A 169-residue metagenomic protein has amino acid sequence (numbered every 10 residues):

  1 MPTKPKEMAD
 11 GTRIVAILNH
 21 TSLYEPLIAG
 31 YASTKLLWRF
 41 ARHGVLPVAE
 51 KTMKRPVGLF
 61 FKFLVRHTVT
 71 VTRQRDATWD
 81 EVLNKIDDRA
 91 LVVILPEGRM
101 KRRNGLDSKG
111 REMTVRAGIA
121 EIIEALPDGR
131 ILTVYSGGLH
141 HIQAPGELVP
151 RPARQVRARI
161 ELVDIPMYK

Functional and structural regions predicted by a protein language model:
M1-Y168: Soluble catalytic domains of membrane acyltransferases
